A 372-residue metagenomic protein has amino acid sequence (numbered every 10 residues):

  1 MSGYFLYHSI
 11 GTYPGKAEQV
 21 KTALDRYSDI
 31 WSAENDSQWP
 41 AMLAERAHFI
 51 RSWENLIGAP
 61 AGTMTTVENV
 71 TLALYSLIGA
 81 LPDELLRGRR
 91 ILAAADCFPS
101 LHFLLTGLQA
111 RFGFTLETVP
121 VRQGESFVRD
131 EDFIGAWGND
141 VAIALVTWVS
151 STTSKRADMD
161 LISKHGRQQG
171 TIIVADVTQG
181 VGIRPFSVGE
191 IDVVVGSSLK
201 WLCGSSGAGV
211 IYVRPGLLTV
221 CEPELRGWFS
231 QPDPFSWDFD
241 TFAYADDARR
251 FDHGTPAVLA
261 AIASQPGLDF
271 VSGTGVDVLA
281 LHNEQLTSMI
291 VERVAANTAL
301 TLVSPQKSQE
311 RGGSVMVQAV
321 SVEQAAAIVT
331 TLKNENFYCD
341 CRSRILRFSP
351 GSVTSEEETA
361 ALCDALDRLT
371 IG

Functional and structural regions predicted by a protein language model:
M1-G372: Pyridoxal 5′-phosphate
